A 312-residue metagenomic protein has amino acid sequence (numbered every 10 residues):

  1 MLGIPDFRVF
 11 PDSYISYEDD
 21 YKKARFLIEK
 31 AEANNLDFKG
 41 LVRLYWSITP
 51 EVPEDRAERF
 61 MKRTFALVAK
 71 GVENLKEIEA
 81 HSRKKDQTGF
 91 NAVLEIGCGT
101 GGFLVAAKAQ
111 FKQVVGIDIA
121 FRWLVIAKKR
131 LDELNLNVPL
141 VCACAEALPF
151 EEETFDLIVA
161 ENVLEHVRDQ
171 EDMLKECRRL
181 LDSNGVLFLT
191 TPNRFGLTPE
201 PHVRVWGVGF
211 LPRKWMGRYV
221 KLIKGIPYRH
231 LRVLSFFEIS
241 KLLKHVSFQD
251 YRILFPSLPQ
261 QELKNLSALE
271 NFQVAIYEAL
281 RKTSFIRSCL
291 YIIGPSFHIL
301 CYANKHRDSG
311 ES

Functional and structural regions predicted by a protein language model:
M1-L148, L157, E161, G294-F297 (+1 more regions): Conserved N-terminal segment of class I S-adenosyl-L-methionine
N162-H166: A short His-aromatic
V167-R168, F195: A structural helix-start
E171-V186: A short glycine-rich, Lys/Arg-flanked "PGG" loop and its adjoining helix->strand segment in the class I
L189-W215: Conserved class I S-adenosyl-L-methionine
V205-S240: SAM-dependent methyltransferase
L231-R232, F236-S312: A C-terminal cap/extension of S-adenosyl-L-methionine-dependent methyltransferases that defines the acceptor-substrate
